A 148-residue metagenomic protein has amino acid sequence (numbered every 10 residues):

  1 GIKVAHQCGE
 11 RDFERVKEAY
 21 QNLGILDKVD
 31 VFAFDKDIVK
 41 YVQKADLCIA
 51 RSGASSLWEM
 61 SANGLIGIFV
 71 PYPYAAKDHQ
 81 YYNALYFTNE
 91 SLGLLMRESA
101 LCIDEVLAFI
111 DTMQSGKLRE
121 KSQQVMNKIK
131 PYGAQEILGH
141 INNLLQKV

Functional and structural regions predicted by a protein language model:
G1-L47, Y81-A84, M96-E105: Donor-nucleotide binding loops and adjacent catalytic segments primarily of GT-B fold Leloir glycosyltransferases
G9, G53, P71: Short glycine-/small-residue-rich Rossmann-like dinucleotide-binding loops
I38, S56-L65, F69, N83: Short glycine/serine-rich donor-binding loops of glycosyltransferases
Q43-K44, A62, F69, N89: Flexible glycine/serine/alanine-rich "lid" or loop that lines and gates the nucleotide-sugar donor pocket in diverse
Q43-W58, L65: Acidic donor-binding loop of glycosyltransferase active sites
A50, I66-K77: Short hydrophobic beta-strand element within catalytic cores of glycosyltransferases and related nucleotide-activated
G67, A84-S99, D111-T112: A short acidic/histidine/glycine-rich donor-binding loop in glycosyltransferase catalytic cores
L94, A100-Y132, K147-V148: Conserved donor-nucleotide binding/catalytic region of nucleotide-linked donor-dependent transferases
